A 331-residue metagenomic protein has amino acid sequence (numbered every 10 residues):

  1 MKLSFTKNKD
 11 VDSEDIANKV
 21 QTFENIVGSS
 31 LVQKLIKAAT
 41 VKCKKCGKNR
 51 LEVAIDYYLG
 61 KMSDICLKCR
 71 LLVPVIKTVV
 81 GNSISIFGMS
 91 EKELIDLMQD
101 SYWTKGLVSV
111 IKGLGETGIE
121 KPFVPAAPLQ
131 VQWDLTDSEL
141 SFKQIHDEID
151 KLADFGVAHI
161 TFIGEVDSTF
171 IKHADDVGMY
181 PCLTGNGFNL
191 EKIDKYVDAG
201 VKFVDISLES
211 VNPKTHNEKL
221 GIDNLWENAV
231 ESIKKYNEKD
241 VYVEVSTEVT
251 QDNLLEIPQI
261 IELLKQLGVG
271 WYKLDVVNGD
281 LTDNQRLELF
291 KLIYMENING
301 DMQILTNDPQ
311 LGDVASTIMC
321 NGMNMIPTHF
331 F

Functional and structural regions predicted by a protein language model:
M1-A127: Flexible, acidic/Gly-rich N-terminal and inter-domain linker regions that tether and position cofactor-handling modules
K34-V41, V53, Y57, D147 (+3 more regions): Charged/polar, solvent-exposed surface patches and flexible loops
R70-V79, P181, G279-E288: Short N-terminal helix-initiation segments at or just after the protein's N-terminus
E116-Q144, D150, A158-I163: N-terminal pre-triad scaffold of radical SAM enzymes
V131-D137, Y272-D275, M323-F331: Short, intrinsically disordered, charge-balanced linker/junction segments flanking boundaries in proteins
F142-I163, D167-T282: Radical SAM/AdoMet-radical enzyme domain recognition
D280-F331: A C-terminal junction/extension of Radical SAM enzymes
